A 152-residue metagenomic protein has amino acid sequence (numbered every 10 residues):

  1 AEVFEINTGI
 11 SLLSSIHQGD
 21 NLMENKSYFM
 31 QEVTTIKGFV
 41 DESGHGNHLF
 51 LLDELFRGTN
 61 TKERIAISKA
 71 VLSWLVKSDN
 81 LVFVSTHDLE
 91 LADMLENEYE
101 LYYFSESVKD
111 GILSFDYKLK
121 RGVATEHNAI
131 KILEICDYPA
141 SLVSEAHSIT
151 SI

Functional and structural regions predicted by a protein language model:
A1-I152: ATPase nucleotide-binding head domains, primarily ABC-like/P-loop NTPase cores
